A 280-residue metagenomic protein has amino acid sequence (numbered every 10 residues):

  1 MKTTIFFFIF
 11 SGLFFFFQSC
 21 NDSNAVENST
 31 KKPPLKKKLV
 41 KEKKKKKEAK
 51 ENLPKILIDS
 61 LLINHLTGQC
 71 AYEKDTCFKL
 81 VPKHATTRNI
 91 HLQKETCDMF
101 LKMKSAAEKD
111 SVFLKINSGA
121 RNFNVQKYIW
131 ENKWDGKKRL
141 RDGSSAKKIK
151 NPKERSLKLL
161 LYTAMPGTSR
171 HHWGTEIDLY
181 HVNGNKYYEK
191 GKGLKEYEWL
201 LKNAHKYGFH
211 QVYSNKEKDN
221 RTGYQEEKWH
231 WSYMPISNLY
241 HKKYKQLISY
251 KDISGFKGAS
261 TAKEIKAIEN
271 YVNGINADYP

Functional and structural regions predicted by a protein language model:
M1-K32: Bacterial Sec-dependent N-terminal signal peptides
C20-P280: Extracytoplasmic cell-surface/polysaccharide-interacting catalytic and binding patches
